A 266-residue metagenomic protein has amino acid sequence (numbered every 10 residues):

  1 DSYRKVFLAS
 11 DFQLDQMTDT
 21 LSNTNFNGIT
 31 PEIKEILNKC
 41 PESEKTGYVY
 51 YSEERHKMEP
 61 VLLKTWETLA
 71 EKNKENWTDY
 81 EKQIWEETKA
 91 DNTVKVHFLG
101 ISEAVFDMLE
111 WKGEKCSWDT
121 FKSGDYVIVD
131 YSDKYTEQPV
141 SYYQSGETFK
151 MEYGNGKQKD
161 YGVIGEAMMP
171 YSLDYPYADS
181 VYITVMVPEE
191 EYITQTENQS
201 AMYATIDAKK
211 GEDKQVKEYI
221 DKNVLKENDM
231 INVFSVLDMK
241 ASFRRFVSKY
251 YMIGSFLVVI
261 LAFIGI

Functional and structural regions predicted by a protein language model:
S2-V247, G254: Basic-flanked hydrophobic alpha-helices used for secretion and membrane insertion
S255-I266: A hydrophobic alpha-helix feature that marks transmembrane segments and, especially, their cytosolic C-terminal ends
